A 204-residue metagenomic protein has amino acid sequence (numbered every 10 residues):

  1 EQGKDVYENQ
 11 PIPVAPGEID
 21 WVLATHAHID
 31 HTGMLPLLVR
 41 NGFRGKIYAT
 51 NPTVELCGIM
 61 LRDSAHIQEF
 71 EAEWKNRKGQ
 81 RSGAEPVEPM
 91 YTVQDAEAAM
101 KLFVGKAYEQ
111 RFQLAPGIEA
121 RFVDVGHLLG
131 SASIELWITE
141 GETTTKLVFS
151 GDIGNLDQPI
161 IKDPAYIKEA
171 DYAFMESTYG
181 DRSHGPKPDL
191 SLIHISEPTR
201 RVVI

Functional and structural regions predicted by a protein language model:
E1-F103, I153-P164: Pre-active-site segment of Zn-dependent metallo-hydrolases
G17-I19, F43-R44, P116-I118, E142-T145 (+1 more regions): Short coil/turn connectors at secondary-structure junctions
L23, L147-F149, A173: Residue-level marker for buried hydrophobic side chains located in beta-strands that build the well-ordered beta-sheet
H28, L129, G154, T178-G180: Catalytic metal-binding/acid-base residues of hydrolase active sites
G105-A165: Catalytic core of the metallo-beta-lactamase
L136, A170-R182: Gly-rich Lys/Arg/Thr-decorated short loops/hinges at beta-loop-alpha junctions or inter-strand turns that position
P188-L192: Charged helix-capping and loop-helix junction motifs
I193-I204: Single conserved hydrophobic/aromatic residue that forms the stacking wall/gate of nucleotide- or nucleobase-binding
